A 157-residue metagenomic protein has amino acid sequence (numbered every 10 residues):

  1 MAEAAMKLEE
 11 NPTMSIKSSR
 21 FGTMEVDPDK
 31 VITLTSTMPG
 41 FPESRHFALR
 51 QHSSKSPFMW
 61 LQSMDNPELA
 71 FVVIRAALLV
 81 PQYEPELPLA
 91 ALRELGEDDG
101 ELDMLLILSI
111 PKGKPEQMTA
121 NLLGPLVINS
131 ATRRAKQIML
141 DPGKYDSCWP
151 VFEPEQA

Functional and structural regions predicted by a protein language model:
A4-P81, G100-A157: Long, compositionally biased stretches
Q82-L87: Extended catalytic/binding region for NAD+/ADP-ribose chemistry, centered on the ART fold
L89-D99: Short active-site loop/helix that positions an aromatic residue
